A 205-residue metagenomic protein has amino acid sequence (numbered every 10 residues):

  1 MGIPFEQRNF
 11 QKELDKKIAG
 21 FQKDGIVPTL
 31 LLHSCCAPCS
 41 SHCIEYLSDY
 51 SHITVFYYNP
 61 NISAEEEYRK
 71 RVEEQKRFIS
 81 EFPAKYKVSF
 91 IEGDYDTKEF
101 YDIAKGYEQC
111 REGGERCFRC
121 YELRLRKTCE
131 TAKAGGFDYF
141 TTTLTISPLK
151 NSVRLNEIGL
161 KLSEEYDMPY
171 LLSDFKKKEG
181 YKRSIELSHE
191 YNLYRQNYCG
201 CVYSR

Functional and structural regions predicted by a protein language model:
M1-E45, Y50-R205: Nucleotide-activated chemistry modules centered on ATP-dependent adenylation/adenylyltransferase
